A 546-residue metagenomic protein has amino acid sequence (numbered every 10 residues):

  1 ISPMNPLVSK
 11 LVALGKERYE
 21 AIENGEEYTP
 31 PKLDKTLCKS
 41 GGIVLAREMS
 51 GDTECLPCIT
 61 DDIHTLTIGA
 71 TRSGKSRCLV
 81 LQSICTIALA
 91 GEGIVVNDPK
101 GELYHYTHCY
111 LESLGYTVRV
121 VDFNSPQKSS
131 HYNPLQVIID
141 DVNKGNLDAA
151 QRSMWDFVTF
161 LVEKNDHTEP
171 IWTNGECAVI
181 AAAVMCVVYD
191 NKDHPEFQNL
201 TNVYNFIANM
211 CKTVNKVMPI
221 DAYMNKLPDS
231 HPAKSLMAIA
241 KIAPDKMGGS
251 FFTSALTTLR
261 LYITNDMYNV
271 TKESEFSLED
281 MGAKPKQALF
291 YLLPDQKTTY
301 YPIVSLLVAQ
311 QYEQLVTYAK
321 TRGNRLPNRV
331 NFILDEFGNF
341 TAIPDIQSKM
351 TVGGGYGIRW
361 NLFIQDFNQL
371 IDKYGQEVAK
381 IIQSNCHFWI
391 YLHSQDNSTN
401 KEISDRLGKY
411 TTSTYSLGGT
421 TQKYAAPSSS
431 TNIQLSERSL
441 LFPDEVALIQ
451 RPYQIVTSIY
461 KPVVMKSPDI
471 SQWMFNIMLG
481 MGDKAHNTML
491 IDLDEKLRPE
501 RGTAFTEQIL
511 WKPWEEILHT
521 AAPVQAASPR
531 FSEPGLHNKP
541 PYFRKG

Functional and structural regions predicted by a protein language model:
I1-I59: Pre-P-loop entry segment of helicase/translocase ATPase cores
E17, E27, I43-V44, E48 (+4 more regions): Compositionally biased, intrinsically disordered low-complexity regions
L37-D52, L56-I358, K373-Y374, D444-G546: P-loop NTPase motor domains
M350-V352, Y356-I455, P540-F543: Conserved ATP-driven motor cores of ASCE-family P-loop NTPases powering translocation/secretion/packaging/pilus
